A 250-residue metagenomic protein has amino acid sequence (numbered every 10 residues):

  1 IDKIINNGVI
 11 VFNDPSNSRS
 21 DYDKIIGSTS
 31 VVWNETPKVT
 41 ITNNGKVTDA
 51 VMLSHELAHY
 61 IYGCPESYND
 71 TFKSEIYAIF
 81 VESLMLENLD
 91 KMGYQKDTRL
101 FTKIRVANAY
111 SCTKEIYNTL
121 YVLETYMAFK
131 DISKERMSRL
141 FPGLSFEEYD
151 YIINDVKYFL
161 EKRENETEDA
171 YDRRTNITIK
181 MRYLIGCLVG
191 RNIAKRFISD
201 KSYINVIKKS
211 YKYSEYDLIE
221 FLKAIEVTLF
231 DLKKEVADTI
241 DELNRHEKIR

Functional and structural regions predicted by a protein language model:
I1-K3, C64-Y68, E87-R99, M127-E135 (+2 more regions): Secondary-structure transition/capping motifs at alpha-helix termini and the adjoining loop/turn into the next element
I1-K38, K46-V47: Auxiliary, metal-adjacent structural segments of Zn-dependent hydrolase domains
N34-S54, P65-N69: Short pre-active-site segment immediately N-terminal to the catalytic Zn-binding motif
L53, L57-I61, Y77, I185: Active-site His/Glu-centered metal-binding helix of metallohydrolases
S67-S111, A224-I225: Post-HExxH zinc-binding segment in Zn-dependent metallohydrolases
F80-K91, L123, M127, L188-K195: Short glycine/serine- and small hydrophobic-enriched flexible loop segments
S111-M127: N-terminal maturation segment of proteins
I132-R250: C-terminal, non-catalytic "cap/extension" segments appended to globular domains
